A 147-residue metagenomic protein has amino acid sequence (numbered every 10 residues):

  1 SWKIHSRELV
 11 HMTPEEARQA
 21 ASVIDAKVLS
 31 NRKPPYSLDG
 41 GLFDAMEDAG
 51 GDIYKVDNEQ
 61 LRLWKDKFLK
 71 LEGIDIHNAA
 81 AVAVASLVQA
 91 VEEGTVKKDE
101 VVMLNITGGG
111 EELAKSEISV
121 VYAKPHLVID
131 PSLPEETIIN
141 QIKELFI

Functional and structural regions predicted by a protein language model:
S1-D75, S119-I147: Active-site/ligand-binding loops adjacent to catalytic centers
L63, V82-A85: Amphipathic alpha-helical interaction segments
N78-A79, T95: Glycine-rich, anion-gripping cofactor-binding loops and their flanking helix/strand elements in enzyme active sites
V84-I147: Catalytic phosphate/nucleotide-handling subdomain of diverse soluble enzymes
